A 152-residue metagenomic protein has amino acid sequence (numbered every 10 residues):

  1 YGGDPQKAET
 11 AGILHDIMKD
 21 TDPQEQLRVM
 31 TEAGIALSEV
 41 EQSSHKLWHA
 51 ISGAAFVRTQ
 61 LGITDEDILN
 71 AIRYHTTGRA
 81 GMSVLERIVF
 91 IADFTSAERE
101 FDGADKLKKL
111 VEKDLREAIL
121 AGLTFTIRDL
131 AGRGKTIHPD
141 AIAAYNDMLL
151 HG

Functional and structural regions predicted by a protein language model:
Y1-A121: Divalent metal-dependent catalytic cores for phosphoryl transfer on phosphate-bearing substrates
G122-I127: C-terminal beta-signal and terminal closure region of outer-membrane beta-barrel proteins
R128-G152: Charged phosphate-binding loop/patch that engages nucleotide di/tri-phosphates or the phosphate backbone of nucleic
